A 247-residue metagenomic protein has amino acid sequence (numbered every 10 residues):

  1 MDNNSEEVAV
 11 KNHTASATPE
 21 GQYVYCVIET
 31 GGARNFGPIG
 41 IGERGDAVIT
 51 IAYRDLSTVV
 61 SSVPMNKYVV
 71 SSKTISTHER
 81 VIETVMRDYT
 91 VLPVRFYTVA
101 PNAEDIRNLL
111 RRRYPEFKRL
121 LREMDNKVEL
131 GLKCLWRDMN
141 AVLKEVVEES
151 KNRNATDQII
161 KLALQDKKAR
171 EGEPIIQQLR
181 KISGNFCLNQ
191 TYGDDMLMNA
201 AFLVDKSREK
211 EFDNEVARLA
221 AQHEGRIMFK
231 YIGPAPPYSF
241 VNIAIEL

Functional and structural regions predicted by a protein language model:
M1-K230, P234-L247: An interfacial alpha-helical scaffold signature
